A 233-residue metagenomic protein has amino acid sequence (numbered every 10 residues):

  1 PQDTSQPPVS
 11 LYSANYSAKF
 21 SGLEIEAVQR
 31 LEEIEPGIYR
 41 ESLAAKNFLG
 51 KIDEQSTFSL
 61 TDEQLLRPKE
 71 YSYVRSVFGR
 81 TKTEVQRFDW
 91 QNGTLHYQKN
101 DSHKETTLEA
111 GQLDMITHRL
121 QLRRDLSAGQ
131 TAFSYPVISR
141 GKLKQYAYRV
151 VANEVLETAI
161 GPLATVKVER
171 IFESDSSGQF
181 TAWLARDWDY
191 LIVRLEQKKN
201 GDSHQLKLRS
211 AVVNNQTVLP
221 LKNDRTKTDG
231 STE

Functional and structural regions predicted by a protein language model:
P1-Q2, S102: N-terminal secretory/membrane-targeting helices
Q2-W90, S127-E233: Acidic, serine/threonine-rich low-complexity disordered tracts
R80-S127: Hydrophobic, well-structured mid-protein blocks that either form specific transmembrane helices
